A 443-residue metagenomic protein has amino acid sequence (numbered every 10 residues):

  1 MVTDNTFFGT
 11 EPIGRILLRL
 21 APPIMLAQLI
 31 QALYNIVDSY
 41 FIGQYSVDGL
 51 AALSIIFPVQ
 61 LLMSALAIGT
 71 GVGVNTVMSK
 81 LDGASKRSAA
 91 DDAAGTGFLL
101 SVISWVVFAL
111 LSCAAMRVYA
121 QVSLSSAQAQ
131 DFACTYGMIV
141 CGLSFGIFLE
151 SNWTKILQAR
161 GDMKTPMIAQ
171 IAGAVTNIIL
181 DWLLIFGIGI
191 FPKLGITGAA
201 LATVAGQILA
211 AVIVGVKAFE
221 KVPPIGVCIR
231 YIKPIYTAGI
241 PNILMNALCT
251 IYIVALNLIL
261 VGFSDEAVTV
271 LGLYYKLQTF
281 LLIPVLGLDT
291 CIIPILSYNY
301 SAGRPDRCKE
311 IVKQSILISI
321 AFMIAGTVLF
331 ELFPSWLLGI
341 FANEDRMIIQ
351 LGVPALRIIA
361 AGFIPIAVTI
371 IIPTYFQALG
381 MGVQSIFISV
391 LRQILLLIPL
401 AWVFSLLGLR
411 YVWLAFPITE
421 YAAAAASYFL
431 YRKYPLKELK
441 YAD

Functional and structural regions predicted by a protein language model:
M1-I24, M78-F145, F191-I240, L296-G362 (+1 more regions): Short alpha-helical transmembrane segments in multi-pass integral membrane proteins
R19-D38, I139, E150, G173 (+3 more regions): Transmembrane helical elements of multi-pass membrane transporters/channels
L29, L33-A51, A120-A127, L183-L194 (+3 more regions): Helix-terminus/linker motif at the lipid-water interface of multi-pass membrane proteins
V47-P58, G137, A200, D265-F280 (+2 more regions): Small-residue hotspots at the loop-to-helix junctions and early N-terminal turns of transmembrane alpha-helices
L50-C113, I147-G161, T165-P166, V270-V328 (+3 more regions): Small-residue-rich hydrophobic transmembrane alpha-helices
L62-A65, A109, N177-D181, A211-G215 (+4 more regions): Hydrophobic transmembrane alpha-helices of multi-pass small-molecule transporters
G71, N75, V140-Q158, P166-A174 (+5 more regions): Short runs within selected transmembrane alpha-helices of multi-pass transporters and secretion channels
